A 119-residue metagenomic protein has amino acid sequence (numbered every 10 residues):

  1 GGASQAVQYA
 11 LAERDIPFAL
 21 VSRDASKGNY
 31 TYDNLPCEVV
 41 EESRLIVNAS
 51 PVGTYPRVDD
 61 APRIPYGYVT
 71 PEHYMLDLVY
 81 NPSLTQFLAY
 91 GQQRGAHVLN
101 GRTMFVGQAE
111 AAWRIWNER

Functional and structural regions predicted by a protein language model:
G1-A3, R23-S26, V52: Short acidic/polar capping segments at secondary-structure boundaries
G1-L11: Glycine-rich adenosine-cofactor-binding loop
S4, L84-T85, V106: Short, well-ordered alpha-helical microsegments
A10-P17, R94-H97: Conserved S-adenosyl-L-methionine
E13-Y30: NAD(P)-binding Rossmann-fold cofactor-contacting core
D24-S26, Y80, T103-V106: Short, acidic/turn-prone active-site loops that include or flank metal/cofactor- and phosphate-binding residues
G28-L99: Rossmann-like adenosine-cofactor binding region
A96-R119: Active-site capping/gating segments
